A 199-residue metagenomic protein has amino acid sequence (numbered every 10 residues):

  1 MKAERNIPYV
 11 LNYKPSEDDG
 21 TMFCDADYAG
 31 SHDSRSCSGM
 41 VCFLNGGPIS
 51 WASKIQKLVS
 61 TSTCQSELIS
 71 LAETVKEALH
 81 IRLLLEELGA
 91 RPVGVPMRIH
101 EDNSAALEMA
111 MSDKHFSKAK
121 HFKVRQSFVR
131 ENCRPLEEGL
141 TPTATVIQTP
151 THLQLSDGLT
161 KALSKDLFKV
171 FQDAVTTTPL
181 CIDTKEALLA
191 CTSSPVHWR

Functional and structural regions predicted by a protein language model:
M1-A26, A90: Structured nucleic-acid-interacting core domains from mobile-element enzymes and related host factors, especially RNase
A3-I7, P48-W51, H80, L84-E87: Conserved helix-loop functional segments at active or binding sites
N6-V10, D27-A29, K57, L84-L85: Eukaryotic intrinsically disordered and solvent-exposed regulatory patches
N12, F23, F43, H100 (+1 more regions): Beta-strand cores of modular interaction/reader domains in eukaryotic scaffold and signaling proteins, especially PDZ
P15-E17, R35-C37, P92-G94: Short gly/pro-enriched beta-turn/loop segments at secondary-structure junctions
D19, K54-R199: RNase H-like nuclease module associated with reverse transcription
D19-C64: RNase H-like nuclease fold core
